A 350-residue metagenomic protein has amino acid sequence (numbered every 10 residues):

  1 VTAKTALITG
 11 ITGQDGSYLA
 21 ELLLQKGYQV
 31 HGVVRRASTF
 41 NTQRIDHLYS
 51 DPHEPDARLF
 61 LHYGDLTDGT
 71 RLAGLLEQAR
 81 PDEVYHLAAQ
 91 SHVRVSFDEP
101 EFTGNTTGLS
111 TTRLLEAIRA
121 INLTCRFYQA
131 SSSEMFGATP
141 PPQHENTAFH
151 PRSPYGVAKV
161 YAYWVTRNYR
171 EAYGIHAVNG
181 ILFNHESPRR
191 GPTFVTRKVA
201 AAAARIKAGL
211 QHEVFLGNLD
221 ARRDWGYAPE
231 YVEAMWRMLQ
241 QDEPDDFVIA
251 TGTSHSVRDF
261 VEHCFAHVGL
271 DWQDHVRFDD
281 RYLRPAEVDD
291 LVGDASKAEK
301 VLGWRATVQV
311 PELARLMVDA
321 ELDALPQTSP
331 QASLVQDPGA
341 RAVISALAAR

Functional and structural regions predicted by a protein language model:
V1-H185, P229, L239, V308 (+3 more regions): N-terminal Rossmann-like NAD(P)+-binding domain of SDR-like oxidoreductases, especially those catalyzing
L19, L23-K26, G32, A37-F40 (+2 more regions): C-terminal substrate-binding subdomain of Rossmann-fold SDR/epimerase-dehydratase oxidoreductases
